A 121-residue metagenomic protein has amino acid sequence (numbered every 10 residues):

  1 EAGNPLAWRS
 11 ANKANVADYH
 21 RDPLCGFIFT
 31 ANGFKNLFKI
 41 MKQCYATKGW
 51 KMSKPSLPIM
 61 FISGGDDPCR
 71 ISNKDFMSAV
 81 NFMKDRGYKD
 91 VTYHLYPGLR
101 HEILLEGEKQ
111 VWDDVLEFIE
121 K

Functional and structural regions predicted by a protein language model:
E1-I62: Alpha/beta-hydrolase
C44, R86-K121: Catalytic active-site module of serine/aspartate enzymes centered on a nucleophile-bearing elbow/loop
G65-P68, L99-R100: Acidic beta-to-alpha connecting loop that harbors the catalytic carboxylate
P68-S78: Conserved alpha/beta-hydrolase "acid-adjacent" motif
A79, M83-R86: Hydrophobic alpha-helical packing residues
